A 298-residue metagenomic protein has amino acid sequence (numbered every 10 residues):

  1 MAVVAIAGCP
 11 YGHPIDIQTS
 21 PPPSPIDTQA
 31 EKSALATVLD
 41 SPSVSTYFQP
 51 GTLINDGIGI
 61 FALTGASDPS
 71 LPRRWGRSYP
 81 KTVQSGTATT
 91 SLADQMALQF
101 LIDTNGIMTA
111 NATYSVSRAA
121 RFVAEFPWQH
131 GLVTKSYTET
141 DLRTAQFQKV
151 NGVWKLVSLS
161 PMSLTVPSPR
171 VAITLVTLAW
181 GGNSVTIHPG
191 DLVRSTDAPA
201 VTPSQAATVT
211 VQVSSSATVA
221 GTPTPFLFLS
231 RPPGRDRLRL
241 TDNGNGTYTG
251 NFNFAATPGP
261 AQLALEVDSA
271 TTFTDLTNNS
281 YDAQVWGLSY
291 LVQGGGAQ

Functional and structural regions predicted by a protein language model:
V4-L39: Bacterial Sec-dependent N-terminal signal peptides
G59-G131, N251-E266, Q293-Q298: Surface-exposed, charged secondary-structure patches
T138-E139, D242-F252: Aromatic sugar-binding surface patches on proteins that engage polysaccharides or sugar-phosphate polymers
T140-A172, L276-Q293: Short beta-strand edge/turn micro-motifs at domain boundaries
L159-T202: Short, compositionally biased P/S/T/A/G/V-rich stretches that sit at domain boundaries
S195-D197, V201-V219: Aromatic/hydrophobic beta-strand junction motif of beta-rich domains
S214-R237: Extended low-complexity, serine/threonine- and proline-enriched intrinsically disordered segments
A256-D282: Short, aromatic- and glycine-rich surface loops/edge beta-strands on solvent-exposed regions
